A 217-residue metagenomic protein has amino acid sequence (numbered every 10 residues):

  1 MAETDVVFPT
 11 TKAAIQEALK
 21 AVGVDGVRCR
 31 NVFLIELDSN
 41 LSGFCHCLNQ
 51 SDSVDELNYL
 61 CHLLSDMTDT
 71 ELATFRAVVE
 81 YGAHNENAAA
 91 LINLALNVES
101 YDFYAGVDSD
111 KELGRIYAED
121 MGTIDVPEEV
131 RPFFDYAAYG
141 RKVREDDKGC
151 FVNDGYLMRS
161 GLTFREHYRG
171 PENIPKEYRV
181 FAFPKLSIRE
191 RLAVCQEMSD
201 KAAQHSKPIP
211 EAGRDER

Functional and structural regions predicted by a protein language model:
M1-C29: N-terminal ordered "arm"
D5, I116-V152: Amphipathic alpha-helical packing elements
A18-P132, G161-K185: Mixed-charge (acidic/basic) macromolecular-recognition segments
D135, R189-R217: Non-Sec secretion/translocation targeting segments of pathogen effectors
